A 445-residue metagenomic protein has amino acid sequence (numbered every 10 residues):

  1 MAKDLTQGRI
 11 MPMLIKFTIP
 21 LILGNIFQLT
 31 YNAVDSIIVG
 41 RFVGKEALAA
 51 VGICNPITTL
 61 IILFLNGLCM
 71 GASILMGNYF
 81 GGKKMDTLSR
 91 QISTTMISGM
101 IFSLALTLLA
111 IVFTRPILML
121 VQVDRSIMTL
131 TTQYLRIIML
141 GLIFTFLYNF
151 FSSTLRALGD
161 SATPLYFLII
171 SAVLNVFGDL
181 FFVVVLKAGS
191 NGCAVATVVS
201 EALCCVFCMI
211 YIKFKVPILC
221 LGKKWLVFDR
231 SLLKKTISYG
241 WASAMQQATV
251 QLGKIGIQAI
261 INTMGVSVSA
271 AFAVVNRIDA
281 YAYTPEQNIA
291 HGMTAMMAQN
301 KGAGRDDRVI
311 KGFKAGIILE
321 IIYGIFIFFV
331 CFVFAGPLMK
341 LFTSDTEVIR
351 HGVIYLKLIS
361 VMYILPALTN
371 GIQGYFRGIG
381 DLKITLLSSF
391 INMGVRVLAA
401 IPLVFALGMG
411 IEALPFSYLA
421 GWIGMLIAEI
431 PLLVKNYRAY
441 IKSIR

Functional and structural regions predicted by a protein language model:
M1-T18, M76-G141, V185-W241, M297-M362 (+1 more regions): Short alpha-helical transmembrane segments in multi-pass integral membrane proteins
L5-F42, P56-G71, L75, M100-T107 (+5 more regions): N-terminal transmembrane alpha-helices
K16-D35, I137, S171, S200-C204 (+4 more regions): Transmembrane helical elements of multi-pass membrane transporters/channels
Q28, N32-V39, I62-C69, S73 (+17 more regions): Alpha-helical transmembrane segments and their lipid-water interface positions in multi-pass membrane proteins
T30-A49, L118-R125, F181-A188, A248-R277 (+4 more regions): Helix-terminus/linker motif at the lipid-water interface of multi-pass membrane proteins
K45-P56, L135, A194, V266-Y281 (+2 more regions): Small-residue hotspots at the loop-to-helix junctions and early N-terminal turns of transmembrane alpha-helices
L48-L108, T145-P164, A271-A335, P366-G380 (+1 more regions): Small-residue-rich hydrophobic transmembrane alpha-helices
C69, I138-R156, P164-A172, C193-C208 (+4 more regions): Short runs within selected transmembrane alpha-helices of multi-pass transporters and secretion channels
